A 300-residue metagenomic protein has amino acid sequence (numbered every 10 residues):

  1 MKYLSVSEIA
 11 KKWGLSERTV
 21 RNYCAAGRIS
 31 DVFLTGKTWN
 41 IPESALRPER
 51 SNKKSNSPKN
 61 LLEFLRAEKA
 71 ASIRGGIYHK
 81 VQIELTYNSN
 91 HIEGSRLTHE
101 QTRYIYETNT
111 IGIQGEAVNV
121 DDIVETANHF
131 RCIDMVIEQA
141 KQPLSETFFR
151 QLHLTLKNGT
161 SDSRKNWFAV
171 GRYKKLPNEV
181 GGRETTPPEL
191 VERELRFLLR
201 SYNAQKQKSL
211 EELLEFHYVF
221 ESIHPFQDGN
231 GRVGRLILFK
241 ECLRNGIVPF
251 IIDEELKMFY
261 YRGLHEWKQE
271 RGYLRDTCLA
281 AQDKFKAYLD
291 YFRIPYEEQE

Functional and structural regions predicted by a protein language model:
M1-I29, L34-E300: FIC/Doc superfamily catalytic core
